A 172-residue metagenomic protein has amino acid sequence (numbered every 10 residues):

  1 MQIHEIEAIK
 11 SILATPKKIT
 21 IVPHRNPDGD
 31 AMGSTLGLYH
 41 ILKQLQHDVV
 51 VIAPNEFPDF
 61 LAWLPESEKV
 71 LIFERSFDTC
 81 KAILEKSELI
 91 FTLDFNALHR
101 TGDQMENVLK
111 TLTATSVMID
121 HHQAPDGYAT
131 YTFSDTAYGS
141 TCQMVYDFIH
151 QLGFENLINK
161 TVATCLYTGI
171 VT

Functional and structural regions predicted by a protein language model:
M1-V171: Replace "Mg2+/Mn2+-dependent" with "divalent metal-dependent
